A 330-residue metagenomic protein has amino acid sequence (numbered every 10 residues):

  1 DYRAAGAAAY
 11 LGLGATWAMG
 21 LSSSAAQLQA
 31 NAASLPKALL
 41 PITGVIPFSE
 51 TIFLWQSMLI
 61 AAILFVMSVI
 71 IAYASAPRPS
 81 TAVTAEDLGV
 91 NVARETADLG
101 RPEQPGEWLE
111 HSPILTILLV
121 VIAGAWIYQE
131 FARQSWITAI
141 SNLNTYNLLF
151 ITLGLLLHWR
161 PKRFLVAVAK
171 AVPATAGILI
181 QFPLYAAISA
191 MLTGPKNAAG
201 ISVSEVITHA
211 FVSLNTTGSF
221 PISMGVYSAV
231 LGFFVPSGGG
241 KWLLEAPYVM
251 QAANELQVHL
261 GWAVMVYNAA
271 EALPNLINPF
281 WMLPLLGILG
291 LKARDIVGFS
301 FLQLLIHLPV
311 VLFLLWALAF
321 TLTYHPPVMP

Functional and structural regions predicted by a protein language model:
D1-V83, W281-L314: Membrane-core helix-loop-helix motifs of multi-pass transport proteins
A9-W17, P183, A187, G225-A229 (+3 more regions): Transmembrane helix-bundle signature of multi-pass membrane transporters/permeases
S24-A30, L184-V206, L322-P327: Extracellular/periplasmic helix-exit of transmembrane alpha-helices
F53-Q181, L305, L315-P330: Hydrophobic transmembrane alpha-helices of multi-pass small-molecule transporters
L156-V166, A229-F233, M282-L285: C-terminal ends of transmembrane helices
V166-G177, E205-S213, M250-N254, G298: Short amphipathic alpha-helical coupling elements at transmembrane boundaries
F182-K196, T208-Q251, E255-L256: Hydrophobic alpha-helical transmembrane segments of multi-pass integral membrane proteins, predominantly secondary
N278: Active-site-proximal loop/hinge segments that shape catalytic or ion-binding/gating pockets
